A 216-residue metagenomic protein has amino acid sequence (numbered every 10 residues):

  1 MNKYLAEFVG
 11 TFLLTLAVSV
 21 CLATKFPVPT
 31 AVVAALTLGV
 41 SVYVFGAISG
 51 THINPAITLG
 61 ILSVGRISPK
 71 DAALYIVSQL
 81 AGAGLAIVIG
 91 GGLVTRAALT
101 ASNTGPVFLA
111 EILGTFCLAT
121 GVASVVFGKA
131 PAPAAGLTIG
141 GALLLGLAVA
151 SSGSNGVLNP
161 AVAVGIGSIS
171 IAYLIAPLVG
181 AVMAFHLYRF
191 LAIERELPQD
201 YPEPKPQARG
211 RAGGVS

Functional and structural regions predicted by a protein language model:
M1-S216: Membrane-interface helix-loop junctions and terminal tails of multi-pass membrane proteins
